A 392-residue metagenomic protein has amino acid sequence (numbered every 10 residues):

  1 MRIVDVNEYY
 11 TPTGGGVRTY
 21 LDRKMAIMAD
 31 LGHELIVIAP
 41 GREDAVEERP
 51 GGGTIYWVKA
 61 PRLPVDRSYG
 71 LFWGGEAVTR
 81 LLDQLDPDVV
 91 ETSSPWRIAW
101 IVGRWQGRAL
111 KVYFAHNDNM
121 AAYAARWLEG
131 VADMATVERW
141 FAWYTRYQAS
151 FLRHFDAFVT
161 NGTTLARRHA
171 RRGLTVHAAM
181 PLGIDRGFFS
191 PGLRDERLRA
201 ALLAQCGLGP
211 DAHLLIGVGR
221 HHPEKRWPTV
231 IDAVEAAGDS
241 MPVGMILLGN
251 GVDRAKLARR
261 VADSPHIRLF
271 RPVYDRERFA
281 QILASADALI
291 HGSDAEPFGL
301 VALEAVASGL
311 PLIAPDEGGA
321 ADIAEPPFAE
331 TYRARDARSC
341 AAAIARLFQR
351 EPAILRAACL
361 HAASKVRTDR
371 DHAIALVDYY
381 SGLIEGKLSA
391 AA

Functional and structural regions predicted by a protein language model:
N119, V137-F158, R172: Membrane-proximal helix-turn-helix segments that form the acceptor-binding/catalytic region of lipid-linked
T164, G183: Carbohydrate-associated surface elements
A204, G209-K225, I231-V234: Conserved donor-binding/catalytic core segment of Leloir-type glycosyltransferases
A255-E277: Nucleotide-activated donor-binding/catalytic signature segment of Leloir-type glycosyltransferases, i.e., the conserved
L269, P326-A337, A345-P352: Conserved acidic donor-binding segment of nucleotide-sugar-dependent glycosyltransferases
D294: Aromatic "clamp/platform" in nucleotide-sugar-dependent glycosyltransferases that forms part of the donor/acceptor
P311-A314: Short hydrophobic beta-strand element within catalytic cores of glycosyltransferases and related nucleotide-activated
P352-E385: A charged, aromatic-enriched C-terminal amphipathic alpha-helix characteristic of glycosyltransferases across folds
